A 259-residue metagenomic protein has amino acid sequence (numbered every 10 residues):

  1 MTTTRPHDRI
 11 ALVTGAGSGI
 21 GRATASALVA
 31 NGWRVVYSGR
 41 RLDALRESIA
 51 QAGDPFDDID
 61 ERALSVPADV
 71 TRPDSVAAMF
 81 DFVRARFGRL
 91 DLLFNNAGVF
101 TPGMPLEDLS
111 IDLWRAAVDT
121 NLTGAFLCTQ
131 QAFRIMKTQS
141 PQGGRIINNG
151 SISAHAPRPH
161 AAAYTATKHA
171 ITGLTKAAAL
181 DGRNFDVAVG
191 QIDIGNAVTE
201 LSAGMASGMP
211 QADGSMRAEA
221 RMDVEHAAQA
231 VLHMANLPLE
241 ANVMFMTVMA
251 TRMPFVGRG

Functional and structural regions predicted by a protein language model:
G17-G19: Conserved glycine-rich cofactor-binding loop
W33-E47: Conserved glycine-rich Rossmann-like NAD(P)H-binding loop of the short-chain dehydrogenase/reductase
P67-M79, I111: The beta1-alpha1 cofactor-binding region of Rossmann-like NAD(H)/NADP(H)-dependent oxidoreductases
M104-L106, L113-R115: Substrate-binding pocket helix/loop in short-chain dehydrogenase/reductase
T129, T167: Active-site helix of classical SDR
S151: Residue(s) in the substrate-gating loop at a strand-loop-helix junction that position the organic substrate next
Q191-I192, P210-G257: C-terminal helical subdomain
